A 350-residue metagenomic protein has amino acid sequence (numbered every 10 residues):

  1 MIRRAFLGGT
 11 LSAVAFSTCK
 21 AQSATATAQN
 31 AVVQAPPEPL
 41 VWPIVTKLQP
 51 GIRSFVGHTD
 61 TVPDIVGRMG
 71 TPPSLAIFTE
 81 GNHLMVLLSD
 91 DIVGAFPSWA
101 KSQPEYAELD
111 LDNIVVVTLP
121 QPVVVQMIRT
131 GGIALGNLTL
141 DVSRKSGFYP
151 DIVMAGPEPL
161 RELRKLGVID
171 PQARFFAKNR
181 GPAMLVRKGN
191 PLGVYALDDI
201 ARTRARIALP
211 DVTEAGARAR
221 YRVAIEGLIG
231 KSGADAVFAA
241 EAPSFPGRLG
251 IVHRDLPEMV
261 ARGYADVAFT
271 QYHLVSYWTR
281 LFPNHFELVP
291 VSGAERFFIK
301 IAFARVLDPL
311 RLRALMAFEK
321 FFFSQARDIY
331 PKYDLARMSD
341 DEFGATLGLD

Functional and structural regions predicted by a protein language model:
M1-V14: N-terminal secretory signal peptides and thylakoid transit peptides that target proteins across membranes
N30-E158: Early extracytoplasmic/lumenal segment of secretory-pathway proteins
T59-P63, P157-A224: A conserved helix-loop-strand patch within extracytoplasmic ligand-binding domains of the periplasmic binding
T79-S89, V186-R187, R206-R220, P290-V291 (+1 more regions): Short beta-strand->loop
A100-L109, F175, A196-G250: Ligand-binding cleft/hinge of the Venus flytrap
M154-K165, E258-E287: A ligand-binding cleft/hinge motif common to bilobed small-molecule-binding domains
N179-G181, F282-E319, D340-L349: Periplasmic-binding protein-like
P210, F321-E342: Periplasmic-binding protein-like
